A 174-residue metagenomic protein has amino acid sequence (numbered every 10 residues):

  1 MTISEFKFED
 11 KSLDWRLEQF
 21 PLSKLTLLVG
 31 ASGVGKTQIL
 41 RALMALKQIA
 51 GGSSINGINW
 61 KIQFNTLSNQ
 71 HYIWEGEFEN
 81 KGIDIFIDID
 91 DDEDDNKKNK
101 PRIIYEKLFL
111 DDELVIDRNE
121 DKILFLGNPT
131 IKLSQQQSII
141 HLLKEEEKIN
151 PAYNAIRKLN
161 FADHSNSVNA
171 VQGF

Functional and structural regions predicted by a protein language model:
M1-G57: Pre-Walker A-like glycine/lysine-rich segment at the N-terminus of P-loop NTPase domains
T2, S54-W60, K97-Y105: A short, compositionally biased
E5-K7, Q19, N59-Q63, I73-E75 (+1 more regions): Beta-strand secondary-structure signal
F8-S12, I62-S68, L110: Short acidic, glycine-rich loop/turn motifs
S12, T26-L28, S68, G82 (+1 more regions): Residues that cap or initiate secondary-structure elements
T37-F86: Conserved P-loop NTP-binding catalytic core
E77-F174: Electropositive, glycine-dotted interaction segments that contact anionic polymers or phosphate-rich ligands
